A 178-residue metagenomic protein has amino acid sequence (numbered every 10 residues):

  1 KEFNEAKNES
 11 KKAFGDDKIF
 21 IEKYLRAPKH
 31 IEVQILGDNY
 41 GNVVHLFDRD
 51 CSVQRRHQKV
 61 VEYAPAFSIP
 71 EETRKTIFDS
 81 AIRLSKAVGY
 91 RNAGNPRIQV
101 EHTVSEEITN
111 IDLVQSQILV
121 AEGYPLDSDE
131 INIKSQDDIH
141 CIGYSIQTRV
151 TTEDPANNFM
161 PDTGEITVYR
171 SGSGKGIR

Functional and structural regions predicted by a protein language model:
K1-R178: ATP-dependent carboxylate activation and anion-phosphoryl transfer catalytic cores that bind Mg-ATP to form
